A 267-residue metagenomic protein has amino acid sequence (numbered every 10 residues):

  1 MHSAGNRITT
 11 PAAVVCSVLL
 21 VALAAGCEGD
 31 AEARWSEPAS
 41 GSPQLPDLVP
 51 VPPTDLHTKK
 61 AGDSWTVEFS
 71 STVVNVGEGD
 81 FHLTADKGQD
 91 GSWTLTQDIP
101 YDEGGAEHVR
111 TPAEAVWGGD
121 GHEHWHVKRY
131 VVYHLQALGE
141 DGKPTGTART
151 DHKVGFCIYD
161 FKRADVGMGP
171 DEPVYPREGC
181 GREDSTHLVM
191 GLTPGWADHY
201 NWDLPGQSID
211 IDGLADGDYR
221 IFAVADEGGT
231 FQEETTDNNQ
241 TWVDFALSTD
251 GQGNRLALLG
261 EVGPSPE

Functional and structural regions predicted by a protein language model:
H2-V15: Bacterial N-terminal signal peptides that target proteins for export
L23-G26: C-terminal motif of bacterial Sec signal peptides marking the signal peptidase cleavage site
E28-D30: Bacterial signal peptide processing site
A33-V73, G77-T84, G251-L259: Boundary/junction segments of secreted and surface-exposed precursor proteins
W35-G41, G79-L83, D141-R149, N201-W202 (+1 more regions): Beta-sandwich strand segments
W65-H124, H134-G142, F231: Short amphipathic, basic-aromatic surface patches that mediate peripheral association with negatively charged
Y130-V131, G139-G213, G253-E267: Exoplasmic/lumenal beta-rich domain surfaces
Y133, L214-A225: A short tyrosine-centered beta-strand micro-motif
